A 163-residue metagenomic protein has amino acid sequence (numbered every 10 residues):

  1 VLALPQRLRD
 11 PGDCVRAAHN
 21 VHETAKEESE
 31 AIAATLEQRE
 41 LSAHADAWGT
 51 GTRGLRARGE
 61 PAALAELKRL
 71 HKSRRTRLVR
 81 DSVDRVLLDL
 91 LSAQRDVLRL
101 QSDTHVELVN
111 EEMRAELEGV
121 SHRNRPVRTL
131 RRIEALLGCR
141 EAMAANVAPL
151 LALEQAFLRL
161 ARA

Functional and structural regions predicted by a protein language model:
V1-D89, R99-A163: Charged, glycine-rich active-site and insertion segments that engage polyanionic ligands
